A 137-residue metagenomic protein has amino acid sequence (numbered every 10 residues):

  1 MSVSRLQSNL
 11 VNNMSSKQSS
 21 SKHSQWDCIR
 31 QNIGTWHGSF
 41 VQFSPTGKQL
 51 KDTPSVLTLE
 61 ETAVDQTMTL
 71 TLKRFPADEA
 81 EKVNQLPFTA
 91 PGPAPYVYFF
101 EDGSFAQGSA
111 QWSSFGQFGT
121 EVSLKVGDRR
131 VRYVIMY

Functional and structural regions predicted by a protein language model:
M1-M14: N-terminal chloroplast transit peptides
S19-Y137: Soluble ligand-binding/transfer domains with enclosed cavities or grooves
